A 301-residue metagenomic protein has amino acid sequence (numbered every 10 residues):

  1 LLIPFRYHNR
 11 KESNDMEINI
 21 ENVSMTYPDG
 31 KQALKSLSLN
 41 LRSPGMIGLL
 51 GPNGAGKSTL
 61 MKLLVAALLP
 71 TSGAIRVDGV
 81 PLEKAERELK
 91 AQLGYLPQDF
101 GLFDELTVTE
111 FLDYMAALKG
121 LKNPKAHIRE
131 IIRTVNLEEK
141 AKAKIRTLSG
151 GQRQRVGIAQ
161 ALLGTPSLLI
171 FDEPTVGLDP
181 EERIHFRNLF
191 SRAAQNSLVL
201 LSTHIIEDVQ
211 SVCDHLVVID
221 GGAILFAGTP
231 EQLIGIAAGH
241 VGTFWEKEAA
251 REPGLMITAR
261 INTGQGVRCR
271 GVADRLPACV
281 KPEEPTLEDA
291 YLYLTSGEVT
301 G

Functional and structural regions predicted by a protein language model:
K11-E12, M16-I20, S24-S36, S43 (+1 more regions): A short, flexible loop at the N-terminus of ABC-type nucleotide-binding domains that lies
V65: Helix-to-loop junction immediately C-terminal to a conserved catalytic motif
G73-K84, E88-L89: Conserved ABC transporter NBD signature motif
D113, A117-K140: Conserved ABC ATPase "signature" region
K144-L148: Conserved ABC ATPase signature
L169-E173, L178: Catalytic Walker B motif of ABC-type/P-loop ATPase nucleotide-binding domains
H185-C269: ABC transporter nucleotide-binding domain
